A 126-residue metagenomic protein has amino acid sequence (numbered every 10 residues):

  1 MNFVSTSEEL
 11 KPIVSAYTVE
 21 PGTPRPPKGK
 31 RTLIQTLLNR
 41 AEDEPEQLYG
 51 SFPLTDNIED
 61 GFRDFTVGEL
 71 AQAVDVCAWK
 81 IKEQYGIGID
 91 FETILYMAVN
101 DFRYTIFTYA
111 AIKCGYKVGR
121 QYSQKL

Functional and structural regions predicted by a protein language model:
M1, L10, P27-G29, I112 (+1 more regions): Generic cytosolic/nucleocytoplasmic N-terminal low-complexity/intrinsically disordered segments
N2-V4, G22-F52, Q72-W79, N100-R103: AMP-binding/adenylate-forming domain of the ANL superfamily
E8-Y17, Q35-T66, G88-I89, Y109: AMP-dependent adenylate-forming
K11-V14, Q72, R120: Intrinsically disordered, low-complexity segments enriched in glycine/proline and serine/threonine
Y17-R25, L54, L95: Generic preference for well-ordered secondary structure
E59-F65, A78-K125: Conserved AMP-binding/adenylate-forming
E69: Ca2+-coordinating acidic residues in Ca2+-binding motifs
